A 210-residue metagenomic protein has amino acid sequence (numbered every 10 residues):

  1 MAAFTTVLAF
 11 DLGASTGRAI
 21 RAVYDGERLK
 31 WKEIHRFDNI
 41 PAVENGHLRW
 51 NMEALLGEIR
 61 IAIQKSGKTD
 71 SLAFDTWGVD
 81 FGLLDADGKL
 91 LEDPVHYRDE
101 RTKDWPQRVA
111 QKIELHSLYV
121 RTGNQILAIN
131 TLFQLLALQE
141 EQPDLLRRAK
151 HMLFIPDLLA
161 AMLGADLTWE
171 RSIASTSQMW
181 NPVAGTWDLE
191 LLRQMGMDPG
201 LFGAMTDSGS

Functional and structural regions predicted by a protein language model:
M1-E92, V120, R148, G203: N-terminal glycine/serine-rich phosphate-binding loop of ATP-dependent small-molecule kinases, especially carbohydrate
L12-A14, Y119-S210: Gly/Ser/Thr-rich active-site cleft segment
V43-G46, D104-R108, M179-N181: Short, charged, surface-exposed secondary-structure boundary motifs
L55, I59, T102, T131: Conserved donor sugar-nucleotide recognition element shared by glycan-biosynthetic enzymes
K89-L90, R108, I113, S117: Hydrophobic or amphipathic alpha-helical targeting/insertion segments
V95: Surface "functional belts" at beta-alpha junctions
D99: Carbohydrate-associated surface elements
